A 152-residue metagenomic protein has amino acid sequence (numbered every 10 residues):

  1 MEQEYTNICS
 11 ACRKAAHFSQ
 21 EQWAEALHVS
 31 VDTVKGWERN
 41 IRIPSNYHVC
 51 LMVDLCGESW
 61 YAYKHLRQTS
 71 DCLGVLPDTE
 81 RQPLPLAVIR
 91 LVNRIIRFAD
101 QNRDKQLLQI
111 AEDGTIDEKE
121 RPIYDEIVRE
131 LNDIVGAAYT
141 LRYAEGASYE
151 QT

Functional and structural regions predicted by a protein language model:
E4, K14-G36: Short alpha-helical DNA-recognition segment
N7, H17-F18, P44-Y47: Residue-level signal for the short linker/turn that defines the boundary of a DNA-recognition helix
Y47-Y63: DNA major-groove recognition helix of helix-turn-helix/homeodomain DNA-binding modules
Y63-N93, S148-T152: Short, charged recognition helix plus adjacent turn of helix-turn-helix-like nucleic-acid-binding domains
E80, Q101-I123: Acidic, glycine-anchored loop motifs typical of Ca2+
E126-R142: An amphipathic alpha-helical micro-motif enriched in hydrophobic residues with embedded/adjacent acidic residues
